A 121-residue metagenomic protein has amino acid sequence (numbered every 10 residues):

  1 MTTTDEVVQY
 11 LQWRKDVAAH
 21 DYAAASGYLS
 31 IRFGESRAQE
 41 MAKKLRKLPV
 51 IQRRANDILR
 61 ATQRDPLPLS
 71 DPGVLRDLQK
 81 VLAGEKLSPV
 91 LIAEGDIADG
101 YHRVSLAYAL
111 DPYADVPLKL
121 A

Functional and structural regions predicted by a protein language model:
M1-F33: N-terminal extension/subdomain marker
L11, A38-Q39, A61: Extracellular/periplasmic ectodomains of large secreted or surface enzymes and adhesion receptors
H20, G84-E85, D111-P112: Short loop/turn hinge sites at secondary-structure boundaries
I31, E35, Q39-A42: UDENN/dDENN subdomains and adjacent acidic, S/T/P-rich linkers in DENN-containing trafficking regulators
K43-D96: Short alpha-helix boundary/capping and kink motifs at helix termini
S88, V104, A114: Glycine-centered loop/turn positions within well-structured domains that cap or flank conserved ligand/cofactor-binding
A93-L110: A sequence-level detector for short glycine-anchored, His/Arg-bearing signature motifs that mark catalytic or binding
V116-A121: Short, Lys/Arg-rich amphipathic alpha-helical interaction segments that bind nucleic acids or acidic protein surfaces
